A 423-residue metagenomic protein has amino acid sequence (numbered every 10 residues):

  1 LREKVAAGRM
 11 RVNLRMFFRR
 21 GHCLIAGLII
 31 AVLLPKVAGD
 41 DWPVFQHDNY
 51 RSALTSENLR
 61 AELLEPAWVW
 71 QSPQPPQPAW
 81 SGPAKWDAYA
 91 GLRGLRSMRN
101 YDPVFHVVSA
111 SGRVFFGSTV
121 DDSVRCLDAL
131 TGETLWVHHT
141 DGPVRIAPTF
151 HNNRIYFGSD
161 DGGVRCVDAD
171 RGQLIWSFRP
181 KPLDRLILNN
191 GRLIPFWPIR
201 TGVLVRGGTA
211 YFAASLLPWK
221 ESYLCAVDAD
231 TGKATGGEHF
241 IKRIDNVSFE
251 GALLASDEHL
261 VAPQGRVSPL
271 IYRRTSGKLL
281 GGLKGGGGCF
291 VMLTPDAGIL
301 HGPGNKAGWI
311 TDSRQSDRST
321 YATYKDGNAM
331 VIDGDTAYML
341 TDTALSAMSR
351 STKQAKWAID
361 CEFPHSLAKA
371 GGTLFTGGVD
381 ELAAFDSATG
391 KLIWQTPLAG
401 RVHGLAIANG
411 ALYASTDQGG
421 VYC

Functional and structural regions predicted by a protein language model:
C23-V32: Bacterial N-terminal signal peptides
D40-A88, F178: Blade/loop signatures of beta-propeller domains
W42-F45, R96-V124, H138-R165, R192-C225 (+6 more regions): Repeat-blade elements of multi-bladed beta-propeller folds
W68, L92-R96, E133-H138, W176 (+6 more regions): A short beta-strand motif characteristic of beta-propeller blades
S72-A110: Aromatic- and Gly/Pro-rich amphipathic surface segment
W80-R96, S177, L183-G202, G236-G237 (+1 more regions): Surface-exposed acidic, glycine/proline-enriched linker/cap segments that occur as 15-30-residue helix-coil
D128-T131, A169-R171, A229-T231, R273-S276 (+3 more regions): Short loop/turn segments that connect beta-strands within beta-propeller blades
